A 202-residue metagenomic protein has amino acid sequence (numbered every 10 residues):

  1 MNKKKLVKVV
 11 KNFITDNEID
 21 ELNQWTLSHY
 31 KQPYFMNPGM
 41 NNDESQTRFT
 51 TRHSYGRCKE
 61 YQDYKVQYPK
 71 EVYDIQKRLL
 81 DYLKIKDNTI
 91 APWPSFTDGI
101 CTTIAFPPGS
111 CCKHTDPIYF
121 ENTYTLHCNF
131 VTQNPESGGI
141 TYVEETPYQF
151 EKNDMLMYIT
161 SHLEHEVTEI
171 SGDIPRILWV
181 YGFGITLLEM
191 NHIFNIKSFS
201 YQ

Functional and structural regions predicted by a protein language model:
M1-P92: Non-heme Fe(II)/2-oxoglutarate
N2, I14, Q67, S95-T97 (+3 more regions): A generic fold-level signal
V7-V9, I100-A105, M155-M157, L178-V180: Ordered hydrophobic segments in well-structured contexts
V10, W25, A105-P107, E144 (+1 more regions): A structural detector for beta-sheet-dominated domains
F13-N17, P107-P108, I118, Q133-P135 (+1 more regions): Generic structural motif
T89-T97, C112: Long amphipathic N-terminal alpha/beta scaffold segment
C101-E121: Conserved short histidine dyad/triad with adjacent acidic residue
Y124, C128-F130, P135-Q202: Catalytic core of Fe(II)/2-oxoglutarate
